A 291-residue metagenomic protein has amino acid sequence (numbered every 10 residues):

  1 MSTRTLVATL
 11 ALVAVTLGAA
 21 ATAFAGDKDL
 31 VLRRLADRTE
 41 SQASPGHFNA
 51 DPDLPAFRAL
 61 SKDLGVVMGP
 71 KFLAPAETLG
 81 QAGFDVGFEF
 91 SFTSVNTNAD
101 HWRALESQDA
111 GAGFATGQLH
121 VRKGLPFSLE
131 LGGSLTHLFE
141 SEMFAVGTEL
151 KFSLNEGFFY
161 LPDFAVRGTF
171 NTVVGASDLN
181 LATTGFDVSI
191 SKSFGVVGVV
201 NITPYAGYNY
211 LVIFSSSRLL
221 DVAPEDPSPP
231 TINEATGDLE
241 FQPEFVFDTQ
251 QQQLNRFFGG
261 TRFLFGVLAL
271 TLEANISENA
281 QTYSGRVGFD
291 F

Functional and structural regions predicted by a protein language model:
M1-L10: Bacterial N-terminal signal peptides that target proteins for export
L17-A25: Sec/Tat signal peptide C-region and signal peptidase I cleavage site
A25-G157: Transmembrane beta-barrel domains of Gram-negative outer membranes and organellar outer membranes
A74-P75, V86-F88, L119-L125, T148-F152 (+5 more regions): Residues on the lipid-exposed face of transmembrane beta-strands in outer-membrane beta-barrel proteins
G80-A82, A112-G117, E142-V146, N180-F186 (+3 more regions): Residues that define the transmembrane beta-barrel architecture of outer-membrane proteins
F90-S94, L135-S141, F152-L154, G168-V174 (+5 more regions): Transmembrane beta-strands of outer-membrane beta-barrel pores
T97-Q108, Y205-F291: Outer membrane beta-barrel transmembrane domains
F127-L131, G157-P162, G198, I202 (+1 more regions): Repeated loop/turn-to-beta-strand initiation elements of outer-membrane beta-barrel proteins
